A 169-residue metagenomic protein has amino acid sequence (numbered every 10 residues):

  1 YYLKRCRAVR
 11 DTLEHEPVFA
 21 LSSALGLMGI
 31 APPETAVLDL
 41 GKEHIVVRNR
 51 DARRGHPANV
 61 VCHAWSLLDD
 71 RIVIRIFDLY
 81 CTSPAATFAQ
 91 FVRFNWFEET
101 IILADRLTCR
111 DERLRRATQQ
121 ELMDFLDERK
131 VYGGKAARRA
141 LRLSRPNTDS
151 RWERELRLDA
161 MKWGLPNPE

Functional and structural regions predicted by a protein language model:
Y1-Y132: Short gly/ser-rich loop at a beta-strand->alpha-helix junction or flexible surface loop bordering the NTP-binding
T108-E169: Surface segments flanking catalytic/ligand-binding clefts of nucleic-acid enzymes
